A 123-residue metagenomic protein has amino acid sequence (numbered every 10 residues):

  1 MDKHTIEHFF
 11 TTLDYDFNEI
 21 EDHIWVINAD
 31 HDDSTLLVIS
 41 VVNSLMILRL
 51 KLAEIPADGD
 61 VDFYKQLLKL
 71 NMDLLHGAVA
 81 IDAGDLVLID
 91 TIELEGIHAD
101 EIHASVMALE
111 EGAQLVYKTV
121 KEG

Functional and structural regions predicted by a protein language model:
M1-D32, L70-L74, A78-I81: Charge-rich, low-complexity N-terminal segments
F9, Q66-L74, S105-T119: Conserved short hydrophobic interaction patches
I24-W25, M46, L86-V87: Hydrophobic residues embedded in beta-strands of well-ordered beta-sheets
H31-L52: Long, continuous compositionally biased terminal/linker segments
D33, E54-P56, L94-G96: Short, surface-exposed beta-strand-loop junctions and turns on beta-sheet-rich folds
S40-L45, D100-A108: Extended Gly/Ser/Thr-rich low-complexity repeat segments, especially those forming or decorating extracellular
I47-G84, T91: Short, internal acidic amphipathic alpha-helical interface segments that mediate docking to partner proteins
H76, I81-A104, E111, K118-G123: Well-ordered alpha/beta subsegment
